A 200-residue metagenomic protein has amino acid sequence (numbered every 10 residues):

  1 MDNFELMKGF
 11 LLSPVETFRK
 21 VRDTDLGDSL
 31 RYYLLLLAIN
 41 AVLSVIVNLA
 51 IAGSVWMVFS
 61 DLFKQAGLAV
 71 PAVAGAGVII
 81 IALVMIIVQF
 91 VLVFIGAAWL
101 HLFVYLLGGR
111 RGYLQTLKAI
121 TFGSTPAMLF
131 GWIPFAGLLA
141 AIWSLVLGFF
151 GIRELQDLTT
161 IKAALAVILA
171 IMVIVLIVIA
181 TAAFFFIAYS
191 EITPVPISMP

Functional and structural regions predicted by a protein language model:
M1-L43: N-terminal juxtamembrane cytosolic/stromal segments of multi-pass membrane proteins
K20-L26, G67-G75, Q156-D157: Helix-boundary and loop/linker segments of multi-pass membrane transporters
S29, G112, T116, A163-A164: Alpha-helical transmembrane segments and their helix-entry boundary regions
Y32-W56, A74-L100, K118-G148, L165-Y189: Hydrophobic alpha-helical transmembrane segments in multi-pass membrane proteins
V55-G77, L107: Membrane-interface interhelical connector segments
A98-F122, L158: Cytoplasmic juxtamembrane regions at transmembrane-helix boundaries
I152-K162: Alpha-helical transmembrane bundle and helix-membrane interface signal in multi-pass integral membrane proteins
I192-P200: Short, strongly hydrophobic alpha-helical membrane anchors
